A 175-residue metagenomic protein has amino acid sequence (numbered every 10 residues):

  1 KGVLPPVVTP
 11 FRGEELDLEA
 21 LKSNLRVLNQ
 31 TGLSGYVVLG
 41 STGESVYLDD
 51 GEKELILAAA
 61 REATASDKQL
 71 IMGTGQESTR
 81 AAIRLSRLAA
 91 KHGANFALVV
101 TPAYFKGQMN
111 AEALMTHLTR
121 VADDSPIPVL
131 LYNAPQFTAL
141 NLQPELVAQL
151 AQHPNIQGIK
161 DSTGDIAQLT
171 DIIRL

Functional and structural regions predicted by a protein language model:
K1-N141, V147: Active-site beta->alpha loop and helix N-cap motifs at the rims of alpha/beta catalytic domains
D123-D124, P135-L175: Catalytic alpha/beta core domains of metabolic enzymes, predominantly
